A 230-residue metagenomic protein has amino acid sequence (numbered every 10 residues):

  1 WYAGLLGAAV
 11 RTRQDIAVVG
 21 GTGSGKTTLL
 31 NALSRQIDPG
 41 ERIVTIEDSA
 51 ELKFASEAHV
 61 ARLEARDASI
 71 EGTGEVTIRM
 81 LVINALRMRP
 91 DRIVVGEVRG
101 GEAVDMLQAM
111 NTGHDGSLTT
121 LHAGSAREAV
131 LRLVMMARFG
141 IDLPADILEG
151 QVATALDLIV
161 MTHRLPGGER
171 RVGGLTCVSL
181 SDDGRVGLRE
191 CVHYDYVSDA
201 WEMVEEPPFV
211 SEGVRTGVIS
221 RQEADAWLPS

Functional and structural regions predicted by a protein language model:
W1-V10: Pre-Walker A adenine-sensing motif
R11, R35-I83, A129-L133: P-loop NTPase switch/communication element
V18: Hydrophobic anchor at the beta1->P-loop junction of P-loop NTPases
G23: Walker A (P-loop) phosphate-binding loop of P-loop NTPases
K26: Conserved lysine of the Walker
E47, K53-E57, A85-L180: Conserved P-loop NTPase nucleotide-binding/switch module
R170-S230: NTP-binding/hydrolysis catalytic cores, primarily Walker-type P-loop NTPases
